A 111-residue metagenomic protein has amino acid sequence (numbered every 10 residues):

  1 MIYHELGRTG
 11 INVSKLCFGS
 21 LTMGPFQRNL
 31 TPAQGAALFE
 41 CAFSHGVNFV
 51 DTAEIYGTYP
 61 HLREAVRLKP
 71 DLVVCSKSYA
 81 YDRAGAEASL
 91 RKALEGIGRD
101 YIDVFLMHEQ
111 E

Functional and structural regions predicted by a protein language model:
M1-L72: N-terminal binding-site loop/beta-alpha segment at the start of enzyme catalytic domains that lines or forms
L21-M23, A53-I55, K77-Y81, M107-Q110: Active-site beta-loop-alpha junctions enriched in small/polar residues
F26-Q27, E40, S44, Y81-E111: Glycine/proline-rich, positively charged, aromatic-decorated active-site loop/lid region on the catalytic face
L72-V73, D103: Structural motif
